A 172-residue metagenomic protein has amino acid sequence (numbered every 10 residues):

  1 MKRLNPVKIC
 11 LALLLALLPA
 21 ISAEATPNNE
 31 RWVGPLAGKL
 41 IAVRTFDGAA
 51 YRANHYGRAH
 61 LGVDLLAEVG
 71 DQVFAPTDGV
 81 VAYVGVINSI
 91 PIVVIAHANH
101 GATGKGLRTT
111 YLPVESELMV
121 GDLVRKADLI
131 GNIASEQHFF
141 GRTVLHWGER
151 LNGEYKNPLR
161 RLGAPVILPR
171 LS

Functional and structural regions predicted by a protein language model:
K2-L4, A16-I92, H100-G101, R125-K126 (+2 more regions): Surface-exposed, glycine-biased beta-strand/turn segments
N5-A12: Sec-dependent signal peptide recognition, specifically the positively charged N-region followed immediately by
A59-L61, A75, S89, K105 (+3 more regions): Exposed loop/turn and edge beta-strand positions of beta-sandwich/beta-sheet ligand-binding modules
D64, V94, R108-T110, H146: Short aromatic/hydrophobic contact patches that present stacked aromatics for nucleic-acid/ligand binding
F74, A98-D128: Short histidine-centered loop motifs in beta-beta connectors
V80-A82, E115, A134: Conserved positions in beta-strands of structured domains
I87, P113-V114, S135, R161: Residue-level structural signal for beta-strand termini and adjacent loop
V93-A96, D122-S172: Conserved, short, structured surface segments that act as functional micro-motifs
